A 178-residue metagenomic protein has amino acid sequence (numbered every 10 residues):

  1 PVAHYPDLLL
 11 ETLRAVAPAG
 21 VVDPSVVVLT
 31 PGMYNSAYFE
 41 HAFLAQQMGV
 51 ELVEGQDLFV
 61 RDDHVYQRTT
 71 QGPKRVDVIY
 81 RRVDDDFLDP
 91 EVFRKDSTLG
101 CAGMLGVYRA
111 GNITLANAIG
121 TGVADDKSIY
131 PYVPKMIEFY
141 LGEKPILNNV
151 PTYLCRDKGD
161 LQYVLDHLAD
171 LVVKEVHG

Functional and structural regions predicted by a protein language model:
P1-G178: Domain-scale recognition of functional cores that engage charged ligands
